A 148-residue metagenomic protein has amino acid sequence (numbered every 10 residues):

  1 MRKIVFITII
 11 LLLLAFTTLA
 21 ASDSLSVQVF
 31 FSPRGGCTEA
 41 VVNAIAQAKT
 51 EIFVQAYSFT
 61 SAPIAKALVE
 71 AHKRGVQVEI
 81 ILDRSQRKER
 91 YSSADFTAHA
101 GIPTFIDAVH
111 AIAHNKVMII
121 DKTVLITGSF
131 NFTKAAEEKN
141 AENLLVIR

Functional and structural regions predicted by a protein language model:
M1-I4: Positively charged n-region of N-terminal signal peptides that target proteins for export
I7-A15: Bacterial N-terminal signal peptides
A20-S22: Boundary at the C-terminal end of the N-terminal hydrophobic targeting segment
Q28-F31, N43, V54-Y57, H72 (+2 more regions): Aromatic/pi-system hotspot detector in well-structured domains
F30-S32, D83, D107-V109: Conserved beta-strand termini and adjacent loop/short-helix elements that scaffold enzyme active sites in alpha/beta
S32-C37, S61: A general structural motif
V41-P103: Primarily the HKD phosphodiesterase
I52, P103-R148: HKD (HxKxxxxD) catalytic microenvironment of the phospholipase D
